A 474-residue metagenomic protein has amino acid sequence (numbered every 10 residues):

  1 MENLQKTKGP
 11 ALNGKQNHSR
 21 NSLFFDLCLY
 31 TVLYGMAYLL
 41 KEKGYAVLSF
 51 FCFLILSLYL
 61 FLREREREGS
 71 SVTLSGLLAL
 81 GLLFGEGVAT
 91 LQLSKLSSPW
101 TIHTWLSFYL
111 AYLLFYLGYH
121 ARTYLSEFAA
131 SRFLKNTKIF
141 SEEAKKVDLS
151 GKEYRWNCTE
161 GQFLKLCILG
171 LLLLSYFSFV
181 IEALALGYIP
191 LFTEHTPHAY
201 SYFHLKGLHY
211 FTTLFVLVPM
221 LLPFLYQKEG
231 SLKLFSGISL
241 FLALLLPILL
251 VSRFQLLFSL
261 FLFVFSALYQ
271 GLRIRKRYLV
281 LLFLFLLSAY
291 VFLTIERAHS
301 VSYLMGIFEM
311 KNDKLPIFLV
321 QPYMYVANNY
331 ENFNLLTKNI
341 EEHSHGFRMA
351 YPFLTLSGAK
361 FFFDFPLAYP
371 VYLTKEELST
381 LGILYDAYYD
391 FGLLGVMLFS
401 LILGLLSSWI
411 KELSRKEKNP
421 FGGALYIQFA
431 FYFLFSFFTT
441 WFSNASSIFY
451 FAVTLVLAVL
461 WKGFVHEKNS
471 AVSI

Functional and structural regions predicted by a protein language model:
M1-G237, S407-I474: Membrane-anchoring hydrophobic segments
V32, G170-L174, G237-L245, L257-F265 (+5 more regions): Lipid-exposed faces of alpha-helical membrane segments in multi-pass integral membrane proteins
L39-Y45, L250-R253, L272, F391-V396: Transmembrane helix interruption/hinge and helix-loop junction motifs
S75-F84, T213-Y226, L262-Y269, F285-I295 (+2 more regions): Juxtamembrane/interfacial segments around transmembrane helices
C167-F179, F285-V291, A350, L354: Hydrophobic alpha-helical membrane-insertion segments
E194-F203, A289-L403: Small-residue-enriched transmembrane helix-hairpin modules in multi-pass membrane proteins
Y200-T212, L246-V251, D390-G395: Membrane-entry segments of alpha-helical transmembrane domains in multi-pass membrane proteins
E229-M310: Hydrophobic alpha-helical segments of polytopic membrane proteins
